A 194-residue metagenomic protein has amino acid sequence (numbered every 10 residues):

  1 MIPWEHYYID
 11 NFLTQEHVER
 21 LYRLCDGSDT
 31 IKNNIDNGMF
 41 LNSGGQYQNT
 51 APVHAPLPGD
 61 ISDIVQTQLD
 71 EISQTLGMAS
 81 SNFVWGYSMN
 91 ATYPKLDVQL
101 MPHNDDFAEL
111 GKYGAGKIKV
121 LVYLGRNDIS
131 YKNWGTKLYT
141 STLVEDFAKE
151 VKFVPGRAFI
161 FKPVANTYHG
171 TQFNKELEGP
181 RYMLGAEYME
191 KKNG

Functional and structural regions predicted by a protein language model:
M1-L76: Non-heme Fe(II)/2-oxoglutarate
G59-S62, S73-G194: Catalytic core of non-heme Fe(II) oxygenases with the double-stranded beta-helix
